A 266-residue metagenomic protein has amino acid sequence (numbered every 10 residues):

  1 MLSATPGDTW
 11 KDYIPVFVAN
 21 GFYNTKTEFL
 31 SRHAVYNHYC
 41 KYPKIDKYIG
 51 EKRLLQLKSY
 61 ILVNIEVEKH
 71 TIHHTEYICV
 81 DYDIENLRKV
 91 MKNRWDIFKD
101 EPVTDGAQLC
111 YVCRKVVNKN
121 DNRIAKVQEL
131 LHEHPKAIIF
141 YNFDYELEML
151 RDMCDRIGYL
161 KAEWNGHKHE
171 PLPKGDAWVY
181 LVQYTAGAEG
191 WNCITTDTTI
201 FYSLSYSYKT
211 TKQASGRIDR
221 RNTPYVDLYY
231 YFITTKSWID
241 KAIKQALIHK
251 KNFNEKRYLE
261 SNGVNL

Functional and structural regions predicted by a protein language model:
M1-K69, T223: Conserved P-loop NTPase motor "coupling/switch" region that bridges the ATPase
L2-Y13, E146-M149, K168-D227: SF2 helicase motor core recognition
V18-T25, H132-A137, C154-L160, G175-V179 (+1 more regions): Short glycine/proline-enriched coil/turn segments at helix->beta-strand junctions
D46-R53, K115-K126, T210: Soluble or luminal CAZymes and related metallo-dependent hydrolases
E51-S59, R94, M149-R156, G216 (+1 more regions): Short, aromatic/basic amphipathic alpha-helical patches
H70-A162, G166: Conserved helicase/translocase motor-coupling segment
Y206-S215, D219-L266: A conserved SF2-helicase RecA2
